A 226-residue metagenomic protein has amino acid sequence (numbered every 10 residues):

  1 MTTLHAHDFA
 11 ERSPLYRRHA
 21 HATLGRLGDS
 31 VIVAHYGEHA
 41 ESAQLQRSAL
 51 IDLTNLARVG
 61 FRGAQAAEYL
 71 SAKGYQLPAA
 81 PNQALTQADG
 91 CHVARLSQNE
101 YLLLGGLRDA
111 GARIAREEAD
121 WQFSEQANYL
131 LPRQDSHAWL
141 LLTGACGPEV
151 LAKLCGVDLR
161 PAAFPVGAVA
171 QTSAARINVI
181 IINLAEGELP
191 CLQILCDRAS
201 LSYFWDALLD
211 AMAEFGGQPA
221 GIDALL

Functional and structural regions predicted by a protein language model:
M1-N82, F215-L226: Acidic, proline/glycine-enriched N-terminal capping motif
L45-S71, L131-D158: Short glycine-/aliphatic-rich beta-strand segments at the starts of folded cytosolic domains
L53-L102, R108-F123: A glycine-rich, hydrophobic loop/mini-helix early in the fold
N55-R58, G90-C91, Q98-Y101, A127 (+3 more regions): Short, surface-exposed beta-edge/turn micro-motifs
G63, G105-R108, Q134, L142-G144 (+2 more regions): Short, structured patches in soluble enzyme cores that scaffold and shape functional sites
E68-Q98, Y129-P132, K153-E186, P219-G221 (+1 more regions): A glycine-rich (often HGG/GG-containing) alpha/beta subdomain
E100-L102, D109-F123, S136-W139, T143-A174: Conserved, well-structured core segments that form or line functional sites
C191-F215, P219: Mixed-charge, glycine-accented linear interaction segment located at domain edges/termini
